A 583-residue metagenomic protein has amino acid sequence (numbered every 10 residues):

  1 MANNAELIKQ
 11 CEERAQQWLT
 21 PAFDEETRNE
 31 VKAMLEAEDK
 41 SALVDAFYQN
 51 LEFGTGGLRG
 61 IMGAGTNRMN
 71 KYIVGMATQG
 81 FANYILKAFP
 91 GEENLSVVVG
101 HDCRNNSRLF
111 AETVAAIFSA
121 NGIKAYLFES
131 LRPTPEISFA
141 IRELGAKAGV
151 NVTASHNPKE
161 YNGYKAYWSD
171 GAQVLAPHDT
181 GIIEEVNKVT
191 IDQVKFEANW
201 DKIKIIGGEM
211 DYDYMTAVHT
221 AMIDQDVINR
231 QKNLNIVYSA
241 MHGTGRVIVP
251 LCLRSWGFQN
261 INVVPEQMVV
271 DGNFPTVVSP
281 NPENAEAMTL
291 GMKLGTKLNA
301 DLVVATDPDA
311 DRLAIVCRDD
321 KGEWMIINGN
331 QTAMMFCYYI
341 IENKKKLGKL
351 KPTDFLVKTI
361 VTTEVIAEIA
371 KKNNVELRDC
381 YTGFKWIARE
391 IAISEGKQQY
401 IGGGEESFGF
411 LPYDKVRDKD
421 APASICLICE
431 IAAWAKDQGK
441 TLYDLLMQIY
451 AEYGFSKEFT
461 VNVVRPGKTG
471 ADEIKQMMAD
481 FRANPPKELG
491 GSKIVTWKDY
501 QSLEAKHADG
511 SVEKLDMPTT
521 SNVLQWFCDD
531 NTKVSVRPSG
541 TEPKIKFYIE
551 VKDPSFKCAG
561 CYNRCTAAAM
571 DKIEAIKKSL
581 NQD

Functional and structural regions predicted by a protein language model:
A5-V114, W200-I236, T244: An N-terminal, well-structured beta->alpha segment
W18-A22, E26, A42-L51, N162-T289 (+1 more regions): Gly/Ser/Thr-enriched, mixed-charge loops and adjacent short helices that form phosphate/oxyanion-binding elements
F47-N67, A154-N157, A240-I248, C252 (+4 more regions): Conserved phosphate/anionic-ligand binding catalytic regions in large, soluble enzymes, centered on
V98-Y161, Q259-I315: N-terminal small/polar loop signature for handling phosphorylated ligands or for N-terminal nucleophile
R108-T113, S138-R142, E160-A166, K195 (+9 more regions): Short acidic, glycine/serine/threonine-rich loops at helix termini
Y167-K195, N330-D354, K358-A367, A421: Glycine-rich phosphate-binding loop plus the immediately following alpha-helix
T296, A300-L302, E323-M325, N343-R537 (+3 more regions): Phosphate-binding and adjacent anionic-ligand microenvironments
